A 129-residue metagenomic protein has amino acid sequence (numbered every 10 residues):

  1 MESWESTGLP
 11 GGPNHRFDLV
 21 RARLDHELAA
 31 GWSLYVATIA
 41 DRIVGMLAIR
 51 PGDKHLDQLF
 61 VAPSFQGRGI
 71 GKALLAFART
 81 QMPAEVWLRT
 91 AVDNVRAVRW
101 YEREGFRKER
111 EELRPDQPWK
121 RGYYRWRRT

Functional and structural regions predicted by a protein language model:
M1-L24: Conserved GNAT-fold acetyl-CoA-binding loop/helix
R23-V36, H55: A short helix-loop-beta-strand connector motif used in the catalytic cores of GNAT acetyltransferases and, in some
V36, R42-P51, H55-F60: Conserved beta-strand in the GNAT
L56-Q66, T90-A91: A short, internal acetyl-CoA/4′-phosphopantetheine-binding micro-motif in the GNAT/acyltransferase core
V61, G67-T80, V98-R103: Conserved acetyl-CoA-binding loop-helix of GNAT-fold acetyltransferases
G71, L75, D93-A97, R114-K120: Short glycine/proline-centered loop/turn elements that form peptide/ligand docking sites
T80-D93: Conserved GNAT acetyl-CoA-binding A-motif
E102-E111: Conserved acetyl-CoA-binding loop of GNAT-fold acetyltransferases
